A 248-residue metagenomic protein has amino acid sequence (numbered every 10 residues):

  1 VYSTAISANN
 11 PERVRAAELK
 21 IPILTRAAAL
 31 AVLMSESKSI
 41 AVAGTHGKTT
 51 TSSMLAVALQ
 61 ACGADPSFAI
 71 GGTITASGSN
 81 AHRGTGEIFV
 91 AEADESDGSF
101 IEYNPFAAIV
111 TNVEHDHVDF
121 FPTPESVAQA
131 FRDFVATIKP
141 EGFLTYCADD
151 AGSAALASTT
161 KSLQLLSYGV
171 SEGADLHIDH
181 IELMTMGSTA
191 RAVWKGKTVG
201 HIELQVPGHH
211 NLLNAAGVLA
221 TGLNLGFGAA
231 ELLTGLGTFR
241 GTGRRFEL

Functional and structural regions predicted by a protein language model:
T4-A148, G152-L163, A216-L225: Phosphate-binding loop of NTP-binding sites
F121-A128, G142, S158-L248: Adenine nucleotide phosphate-binding catalytic loops in nucleotide-utilizing enzymes
